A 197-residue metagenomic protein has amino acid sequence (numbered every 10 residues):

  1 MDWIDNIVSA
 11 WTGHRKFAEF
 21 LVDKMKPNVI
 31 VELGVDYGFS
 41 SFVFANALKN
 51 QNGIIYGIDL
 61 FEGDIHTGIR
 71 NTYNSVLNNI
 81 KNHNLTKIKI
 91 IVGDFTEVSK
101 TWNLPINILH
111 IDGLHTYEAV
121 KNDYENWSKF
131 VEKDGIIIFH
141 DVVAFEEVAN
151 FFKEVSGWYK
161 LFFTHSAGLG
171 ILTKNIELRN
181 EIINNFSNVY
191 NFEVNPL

Functional and structural regions predicted by a protein language model:
D2-L197: S-adenosylmethionine/decaboxylated-SAM
